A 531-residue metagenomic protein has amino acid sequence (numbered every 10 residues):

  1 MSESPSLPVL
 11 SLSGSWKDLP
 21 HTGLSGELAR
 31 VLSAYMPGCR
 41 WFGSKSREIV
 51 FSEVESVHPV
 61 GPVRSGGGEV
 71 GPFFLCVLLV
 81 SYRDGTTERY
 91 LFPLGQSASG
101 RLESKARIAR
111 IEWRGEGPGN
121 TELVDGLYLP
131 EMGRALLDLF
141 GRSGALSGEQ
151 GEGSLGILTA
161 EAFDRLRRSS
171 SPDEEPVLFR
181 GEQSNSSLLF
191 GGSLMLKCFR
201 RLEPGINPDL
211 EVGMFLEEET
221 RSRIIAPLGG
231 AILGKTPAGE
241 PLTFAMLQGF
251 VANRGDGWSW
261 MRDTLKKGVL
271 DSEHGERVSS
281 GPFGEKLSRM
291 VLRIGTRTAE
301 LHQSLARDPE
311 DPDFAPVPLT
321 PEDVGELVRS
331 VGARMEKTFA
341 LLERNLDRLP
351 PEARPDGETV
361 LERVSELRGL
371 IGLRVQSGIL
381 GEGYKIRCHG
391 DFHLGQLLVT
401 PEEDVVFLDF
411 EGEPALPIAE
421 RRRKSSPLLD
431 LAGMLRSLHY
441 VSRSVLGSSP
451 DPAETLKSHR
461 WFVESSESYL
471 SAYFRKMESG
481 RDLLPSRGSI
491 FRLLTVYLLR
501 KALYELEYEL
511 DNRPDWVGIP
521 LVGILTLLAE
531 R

Functional and structural regions predicted by a protein language model:
S4-S6, S13, I49, E69 (+3 more regions): Accessory nucleic-acid engagement/destabilization modules that flank
S6-F51: Short Lys/Arg-enriched alpha/beta "domain-start" segment
E48-G68, V77-L79, G230-I232, G369-G372 (+1 more regions): Short amphipathic beta-strand and strand-loop transition segments with alternating hydrophobic
F73-R344, L394, T400-K476, G480 (+1 more regions): Conserved ATP-binding subdomain of kinase catalytic cores across diverse folds
L158-E174, T338-I386: An alpha-helical support segment within catalytic cores of ATP-dependent transferases
D313-G332, R354-E358, L484-L498, G523-L527: Charge-rich, acidic-biased intrinsically disordered regions
P355, P452, L456-D482, R492-R531: ATP/Mg2+ or Mg2+-diphosphate-binding catalytic cores that bind nucleotide phosphates or diphosphates via glycine-rich
D391: Conserved catalytic-loop position in the HRD/HxD motif
